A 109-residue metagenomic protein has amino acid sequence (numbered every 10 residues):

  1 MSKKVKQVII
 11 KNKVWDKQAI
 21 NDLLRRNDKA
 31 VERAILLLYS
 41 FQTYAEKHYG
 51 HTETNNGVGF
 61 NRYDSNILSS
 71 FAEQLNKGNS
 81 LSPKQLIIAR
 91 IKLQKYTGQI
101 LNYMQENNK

Functional and structural regions predicted by a protein language model:
M1-K109: Charged, low-complexity intrinsically disordered segments and flexible loops
